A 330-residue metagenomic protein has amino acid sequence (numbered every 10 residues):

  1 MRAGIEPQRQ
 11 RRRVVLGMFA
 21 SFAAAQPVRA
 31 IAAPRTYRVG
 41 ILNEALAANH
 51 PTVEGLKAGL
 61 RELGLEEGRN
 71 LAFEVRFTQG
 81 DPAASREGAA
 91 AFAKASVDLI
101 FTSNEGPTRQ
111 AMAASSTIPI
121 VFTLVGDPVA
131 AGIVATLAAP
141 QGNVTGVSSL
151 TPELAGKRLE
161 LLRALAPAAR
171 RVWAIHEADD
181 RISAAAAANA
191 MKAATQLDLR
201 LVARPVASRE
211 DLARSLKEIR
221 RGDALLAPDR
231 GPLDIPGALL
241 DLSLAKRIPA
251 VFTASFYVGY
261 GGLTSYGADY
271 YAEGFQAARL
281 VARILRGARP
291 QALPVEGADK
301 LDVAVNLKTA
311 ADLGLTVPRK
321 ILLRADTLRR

Functional and structural regions predicted by a protein language model:
M1-R330: Short hydrophobic alpha-helices and adjacent helix-cap/hinge residues
